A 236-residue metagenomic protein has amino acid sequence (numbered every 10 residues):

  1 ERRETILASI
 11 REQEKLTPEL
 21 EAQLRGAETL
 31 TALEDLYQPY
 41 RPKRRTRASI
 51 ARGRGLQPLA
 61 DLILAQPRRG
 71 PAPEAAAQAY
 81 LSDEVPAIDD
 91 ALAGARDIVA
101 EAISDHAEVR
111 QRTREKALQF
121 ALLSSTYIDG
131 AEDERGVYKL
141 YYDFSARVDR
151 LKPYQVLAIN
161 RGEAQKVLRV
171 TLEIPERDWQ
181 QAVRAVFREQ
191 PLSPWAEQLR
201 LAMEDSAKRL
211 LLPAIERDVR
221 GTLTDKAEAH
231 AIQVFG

Functional and structural regions predicted by a protein language model:
E1-G236: Duplex nucleic acid-engaging cores and interfaces of nucleic-acid transaction enzymes
